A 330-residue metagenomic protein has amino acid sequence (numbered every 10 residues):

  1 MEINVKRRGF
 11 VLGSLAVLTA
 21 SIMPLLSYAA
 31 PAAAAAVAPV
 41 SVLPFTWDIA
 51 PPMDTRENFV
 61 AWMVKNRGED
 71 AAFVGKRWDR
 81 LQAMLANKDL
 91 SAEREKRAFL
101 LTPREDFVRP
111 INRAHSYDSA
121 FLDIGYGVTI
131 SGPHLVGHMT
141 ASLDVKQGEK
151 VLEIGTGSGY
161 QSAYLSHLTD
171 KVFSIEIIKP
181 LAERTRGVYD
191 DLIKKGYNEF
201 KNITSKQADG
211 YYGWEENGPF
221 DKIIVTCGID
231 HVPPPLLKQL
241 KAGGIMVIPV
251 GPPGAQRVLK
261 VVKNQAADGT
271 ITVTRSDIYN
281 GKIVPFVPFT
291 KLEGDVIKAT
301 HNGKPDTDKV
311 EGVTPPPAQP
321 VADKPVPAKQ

Functional and structural regions predicted by a protein language model:
E2, F107-P110, A242-I245: Short amphipathic alpha-helical segments with coiled-coil-like heptad repeat character
E2-V17: N-terminal secretory signal peptides and thylakoid transit peptides that target proteins across membranes
V5, A92-E93, P133, K179 (+1 more regions): Alpha-helix N-capping/helix-start residues
A20-Y28: C-terminal segment of classical bacterial N-terminal signal peptides
S27-A35: Boundary at the C-terminal end of the N-terminal hydrophobic targeting segment
A36-K150, L168, E183, K282: Class I SAM-dependent transferase core
A36-K76, K238, V247-Q330: SAM/dcSAM-binding transferase cores
D144-A266: Conserved nucleotide-cofactor-binding alpha/beta core module
